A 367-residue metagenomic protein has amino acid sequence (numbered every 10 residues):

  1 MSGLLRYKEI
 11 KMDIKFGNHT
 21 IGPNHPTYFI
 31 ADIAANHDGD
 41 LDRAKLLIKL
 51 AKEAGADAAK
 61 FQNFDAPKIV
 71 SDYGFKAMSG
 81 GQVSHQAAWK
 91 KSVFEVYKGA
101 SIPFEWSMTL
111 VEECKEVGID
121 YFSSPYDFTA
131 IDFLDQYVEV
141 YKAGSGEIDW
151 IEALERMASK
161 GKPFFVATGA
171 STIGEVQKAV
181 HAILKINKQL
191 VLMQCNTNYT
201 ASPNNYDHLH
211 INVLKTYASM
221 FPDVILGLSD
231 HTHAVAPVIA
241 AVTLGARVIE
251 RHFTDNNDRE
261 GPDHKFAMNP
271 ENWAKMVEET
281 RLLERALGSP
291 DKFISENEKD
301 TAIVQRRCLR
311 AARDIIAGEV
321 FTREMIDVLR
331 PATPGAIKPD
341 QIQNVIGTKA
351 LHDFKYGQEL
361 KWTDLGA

Functional and structural regions predicted by a protein language model:
L4-A367: Catalytic cores and adjacent flexible loops of soluble metabolic enzymes that perform enolate/carbanion chemistry on
